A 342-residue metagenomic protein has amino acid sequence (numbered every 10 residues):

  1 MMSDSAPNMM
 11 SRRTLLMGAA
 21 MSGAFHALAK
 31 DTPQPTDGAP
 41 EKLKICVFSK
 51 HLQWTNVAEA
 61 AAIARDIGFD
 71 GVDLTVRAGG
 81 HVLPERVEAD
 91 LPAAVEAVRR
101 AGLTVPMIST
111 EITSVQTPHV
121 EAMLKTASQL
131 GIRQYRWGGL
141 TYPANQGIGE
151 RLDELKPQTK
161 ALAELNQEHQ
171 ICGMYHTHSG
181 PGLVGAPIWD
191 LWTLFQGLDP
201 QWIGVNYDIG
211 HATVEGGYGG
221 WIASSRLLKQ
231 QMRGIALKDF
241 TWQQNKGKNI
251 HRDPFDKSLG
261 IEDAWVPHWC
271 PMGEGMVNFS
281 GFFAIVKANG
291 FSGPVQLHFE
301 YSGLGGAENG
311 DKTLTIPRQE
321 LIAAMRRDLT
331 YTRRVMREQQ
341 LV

Functional and structural regions predicted by a protein language model:
M2-M10, T14-K44, T55-R65, S128 (+2 more regions): Histidine-acidic metal/acid-base catalytic patches
A19-F25, A58-A61, R65, A78 (+5 more regions): Active-site acidic/histidine proton-transfer and metal-coordination neighborhood in alpha/beta enzyme cores
P35-C46, V95, R99, I108: Mobile, glycine- and charge-enriched loop segments and immediately flanking short secondary-structure elements within
L43-S49, V72-L74, V105-T110, Y135-W137 (+4 more regions): Hydrophobic faces of well-ordered beta-strands that scaffold small-molecule active sites in alpha/beta enzyme cores
S49-T55, A78-H81: Extracytoplasmic "Venus flytrap"
T75-A93: Glycine-rich, proline-tolerant flexible connector loops at the mouths of alpha/beta enzymes
V76-A78, L140-N145, D239-Q243, S302-L304: Conserved radical SAM core fold
L83-V87, Q146-R151, G185-A186, G216-G219 (+2 more regions): Short, solvent-exposed loop/turn segments at secondary-structure boundaries
